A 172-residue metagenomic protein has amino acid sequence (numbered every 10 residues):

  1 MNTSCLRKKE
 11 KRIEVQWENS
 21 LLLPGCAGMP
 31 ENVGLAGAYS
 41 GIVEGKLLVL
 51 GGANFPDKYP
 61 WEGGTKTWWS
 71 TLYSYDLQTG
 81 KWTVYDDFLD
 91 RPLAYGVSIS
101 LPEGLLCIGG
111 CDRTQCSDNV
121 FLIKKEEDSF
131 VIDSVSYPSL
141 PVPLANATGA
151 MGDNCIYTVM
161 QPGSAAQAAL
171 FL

Functional and structural regions predicted by a protein language model:
M1-L172: Kelch-like beta-propeller repeat domains
